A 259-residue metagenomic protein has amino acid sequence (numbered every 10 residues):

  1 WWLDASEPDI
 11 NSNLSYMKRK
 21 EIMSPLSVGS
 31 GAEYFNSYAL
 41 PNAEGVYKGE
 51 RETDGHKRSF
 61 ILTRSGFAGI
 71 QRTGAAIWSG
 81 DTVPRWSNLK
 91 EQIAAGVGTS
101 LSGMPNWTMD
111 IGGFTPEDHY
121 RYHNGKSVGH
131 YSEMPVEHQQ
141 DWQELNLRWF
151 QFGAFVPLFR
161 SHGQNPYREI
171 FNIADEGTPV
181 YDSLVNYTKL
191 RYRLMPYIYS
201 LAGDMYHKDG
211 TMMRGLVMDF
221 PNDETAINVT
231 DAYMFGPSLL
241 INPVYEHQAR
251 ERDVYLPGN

Functional and structural regions predicted by a protein language model:
W1-N259: Catalytic-domain carbohydrate-binding cleft regions of carbohydrate-active enzymes
